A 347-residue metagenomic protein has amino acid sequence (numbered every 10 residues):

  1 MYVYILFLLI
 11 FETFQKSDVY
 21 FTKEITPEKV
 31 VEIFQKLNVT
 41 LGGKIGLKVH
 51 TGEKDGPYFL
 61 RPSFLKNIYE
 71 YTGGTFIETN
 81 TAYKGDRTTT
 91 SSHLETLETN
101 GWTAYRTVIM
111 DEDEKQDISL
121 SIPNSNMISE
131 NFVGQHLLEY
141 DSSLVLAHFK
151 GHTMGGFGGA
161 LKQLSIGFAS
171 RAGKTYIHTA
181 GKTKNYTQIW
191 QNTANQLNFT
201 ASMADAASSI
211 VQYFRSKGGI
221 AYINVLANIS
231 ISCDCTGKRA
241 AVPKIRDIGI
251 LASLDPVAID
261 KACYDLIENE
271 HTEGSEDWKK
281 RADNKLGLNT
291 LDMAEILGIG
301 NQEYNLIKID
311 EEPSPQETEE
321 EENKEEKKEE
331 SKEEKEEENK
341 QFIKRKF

Functional and structural regions predicted by a protein language model:
Y2-E12: Cleavable N-terminal signal peptides of Sec/SRP-targeted secreted and luminal proteins
V3-I5, V19, K324, K340: Short linear motifs in intrinsically disordered/low-complexity regions
F14-E322, K344-F347: Extended, low-polarity segments enriched in aliphatic/aromatic residues
K327-F347: Long, low-complexity, intrinsically disordered segments
